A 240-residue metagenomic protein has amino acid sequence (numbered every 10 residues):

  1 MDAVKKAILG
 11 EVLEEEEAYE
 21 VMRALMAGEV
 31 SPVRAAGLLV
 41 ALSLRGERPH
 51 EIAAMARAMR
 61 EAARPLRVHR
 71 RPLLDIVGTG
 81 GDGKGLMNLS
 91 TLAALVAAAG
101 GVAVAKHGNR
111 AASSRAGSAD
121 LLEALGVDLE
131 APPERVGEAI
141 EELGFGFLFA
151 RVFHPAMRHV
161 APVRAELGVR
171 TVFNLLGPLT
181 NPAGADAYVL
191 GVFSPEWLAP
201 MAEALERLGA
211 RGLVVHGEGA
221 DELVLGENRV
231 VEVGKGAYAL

Functional and structural regions predicted by a protein language model:
M1-L86, V96, G100, V104: Acidic, glycine/proline-rich low-complexity segments that act as flexible tails and inter-domain linkers
K6, L13, E61-R64, L86 (+3 more regions): Glycine-rich anion-binding loops and their surrounding alpha/beta cores
L9, A27, R45, V77-G80 (+7 more regions): Short glycine-rich loop/turn motifs that provide flexible caps or phosphate-binding loops at active sites
V12-Y19, E29-A36, G46-A53, T91 (+6 more regions): Electropositive phosphate-/nucleotide-binding environments in soluble metabolic enzymes
L74-D75, N109-S113, N181, A220: Conserved catalytic-core motifs characterized by acidic clusters
G78, D82-A139: A generic, well-ordered mixed alpha/beta core segment in the N-terminal half of proteins
